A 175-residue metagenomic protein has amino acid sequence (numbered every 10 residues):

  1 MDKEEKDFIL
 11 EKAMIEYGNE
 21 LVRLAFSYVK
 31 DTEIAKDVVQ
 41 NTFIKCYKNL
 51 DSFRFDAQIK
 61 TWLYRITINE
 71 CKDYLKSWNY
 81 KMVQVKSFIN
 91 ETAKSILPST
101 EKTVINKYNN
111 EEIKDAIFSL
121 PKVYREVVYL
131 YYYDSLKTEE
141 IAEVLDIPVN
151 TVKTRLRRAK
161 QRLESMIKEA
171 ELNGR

Functional and structural regions predicted by a protein language model:
M1-E11, M82-N90, K107, E112 (+2 more regions): C-terminal edge and immediately downstream basic/flexible tail or linker adjoining helix-turn-helix-like DNA-binding
M1-R23, K36: A short, charge-rich alpha-helical start-of-domain segment used by transcription regulators
D2-K3, F43-Q58, W78: Sigma70-family region 2
D37-I44, A57-N69: Structural recognition of an alpha-helix C-terminal capping motif at a helix-to-coil junction
S52, I68-K86, N106, R158: Arg/Lys-rich amphipathic alpha helix in sigma70-family domain 2
I68, E139, L145-E169: DNA-recognition helix of helix-turn-helix
E91-F118: Acidic, proline/glycine-rich intrinsically disordered inter-domain spacer in sigma factors
V127-Y131: A short pre-motif secondary-structure segment
